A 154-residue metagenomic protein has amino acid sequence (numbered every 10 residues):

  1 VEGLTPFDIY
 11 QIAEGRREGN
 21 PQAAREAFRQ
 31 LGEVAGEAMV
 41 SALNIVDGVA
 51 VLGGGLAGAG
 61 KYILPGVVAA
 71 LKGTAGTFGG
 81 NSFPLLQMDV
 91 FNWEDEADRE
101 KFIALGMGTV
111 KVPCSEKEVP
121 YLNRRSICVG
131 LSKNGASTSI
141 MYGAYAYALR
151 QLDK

Functional and structural regions predicted by a protein language model:
V1-K154: ATP-binding/phosphotransfer module of carbohydrate and carboxylate kinases, centering on a glycine-rich
